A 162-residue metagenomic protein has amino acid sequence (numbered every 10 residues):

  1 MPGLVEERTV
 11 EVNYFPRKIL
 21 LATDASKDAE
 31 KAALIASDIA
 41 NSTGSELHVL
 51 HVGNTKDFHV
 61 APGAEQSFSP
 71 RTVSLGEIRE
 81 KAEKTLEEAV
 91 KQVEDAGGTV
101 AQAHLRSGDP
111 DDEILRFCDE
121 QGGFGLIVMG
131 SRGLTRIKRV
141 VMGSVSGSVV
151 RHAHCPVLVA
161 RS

Functional and structural regions predicted by a protein language model:
M1-F15, E88-I127: Structural beta-alpha unit
M1-T9, D119-S162: Gly/Ser-rich helix-loop-strand patches that form or flank binding pockets for ribonucleotide-derived cofactors
E11-P70, A96, Q121: Small/aliphatic-rich secondary-structure junction motif
A32-A33, H59-P62, E113-R116, R139-V141: Short, well-ordered secondary-structure micro-motifs
E46, T99, P156: Residue-level detector of anion-binding/catalytic polar loops
L50, Q102-R106, L158: General small-molecule cofactor/ligand-binding pocket signal
G53, K81, L105-D109, R132: Short beta->alpha linker loops
F68-K84: A short acidic, glycine-rich active-site loop that binds or catalyzes chemistry on phosphate/adenosine moieties
